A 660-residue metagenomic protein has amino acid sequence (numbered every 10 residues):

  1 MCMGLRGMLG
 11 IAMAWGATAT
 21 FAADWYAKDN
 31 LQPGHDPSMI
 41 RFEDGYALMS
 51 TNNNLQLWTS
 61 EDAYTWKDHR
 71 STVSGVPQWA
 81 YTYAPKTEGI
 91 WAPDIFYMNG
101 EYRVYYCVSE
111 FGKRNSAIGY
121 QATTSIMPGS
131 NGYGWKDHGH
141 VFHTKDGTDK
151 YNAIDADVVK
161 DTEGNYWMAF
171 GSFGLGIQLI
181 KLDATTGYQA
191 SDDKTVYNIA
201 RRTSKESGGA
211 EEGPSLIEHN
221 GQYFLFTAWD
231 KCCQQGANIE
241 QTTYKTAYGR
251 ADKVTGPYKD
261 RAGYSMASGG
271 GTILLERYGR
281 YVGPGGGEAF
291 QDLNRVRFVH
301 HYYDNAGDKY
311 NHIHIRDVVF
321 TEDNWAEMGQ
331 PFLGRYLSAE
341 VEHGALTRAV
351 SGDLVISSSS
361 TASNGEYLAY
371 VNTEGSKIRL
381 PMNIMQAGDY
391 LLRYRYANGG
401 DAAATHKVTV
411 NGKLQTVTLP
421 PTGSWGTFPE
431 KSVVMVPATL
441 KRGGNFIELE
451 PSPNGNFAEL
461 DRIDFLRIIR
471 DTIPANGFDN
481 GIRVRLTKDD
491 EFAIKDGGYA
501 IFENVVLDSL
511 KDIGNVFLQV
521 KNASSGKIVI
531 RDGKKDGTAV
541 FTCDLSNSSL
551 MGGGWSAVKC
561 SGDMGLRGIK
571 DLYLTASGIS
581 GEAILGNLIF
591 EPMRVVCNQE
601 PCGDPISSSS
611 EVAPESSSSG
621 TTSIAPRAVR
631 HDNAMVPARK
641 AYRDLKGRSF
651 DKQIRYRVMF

Functional and structural regions predicted by a protein language model:
M1-A23: Bacterial Sec-dependent N-terminal signal peptides
F21-V355, S359, R393, R462-V529 (+3 more regions): Carbohydrate-active catalytic/glycan-binding domains of CAZyme proteins, especially the secreted or lumenal ectodomains
I273, G412-R442, K535-I569: Extracellular carbohydrate recognition and processing domains and analogous Trp-centered ligand-binding platforms
S359-K377, M385, S424-F428, T487-I501 (+2 more regions): Extracellular beta-rich ligand/substrate-recognition surface
Y390, G443-N445, G568-K570, R657: Exposed beta-strand face motif in extracellular beta-rich ectodomains
G400-D401, N522-S525, V636-A638: Short proline/glycine-enriched turn/loop motifs at strand-loop junctions of beta-rich domains
A403-L414, G526-K535: Short, surface-exposed beta-strand/strand-loop-strand elements in extracellular ectodomains
V612-F660: C-terminal outer-membrane/trafficking sorting elements
